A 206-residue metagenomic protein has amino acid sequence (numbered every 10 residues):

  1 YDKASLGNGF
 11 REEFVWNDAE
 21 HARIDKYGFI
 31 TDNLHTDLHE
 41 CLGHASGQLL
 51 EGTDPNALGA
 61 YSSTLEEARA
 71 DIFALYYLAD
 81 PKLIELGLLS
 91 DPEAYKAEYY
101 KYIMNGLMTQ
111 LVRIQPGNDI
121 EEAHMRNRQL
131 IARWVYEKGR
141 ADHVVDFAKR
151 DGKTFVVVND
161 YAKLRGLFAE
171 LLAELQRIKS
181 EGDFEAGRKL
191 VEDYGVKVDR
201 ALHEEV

Functional and structural regions predicted by a protein language model:
Y1-P55: Active-site-adjacent "gating/activation" loops or surface patches in catalytic cores
A4-N8, Q110-I114, I178, G182: Short secondary-structure junctions and interdomain/linker hinges
H21-D32, N56-A68, S90-A94, E98: Alpha-helix capping and helix-loop boundary segments enriched in small/acidic/polar residues
L38-L49, L78-K82, L175, K179: Structural signal for hydrophobic packing residues in well-ordered secondary-structure cores of soluble enzyme domains
S63-D80: An active-site-proximal "capping" alpha-helix that borders the catalytic cofactor pocket
A68, K101-V112, V198-V206: Short, charged low-complexity intrinsically disordered segments located at boundaries of structured domains
L75-L175: Long, well-structured alpha-helical subdomains associated with metal-dependent extracellular/ecto-lumenal hydrolases
G152-V206: Extended, compositionally biased alpha-helical segments that mediate assembly or anchoring
